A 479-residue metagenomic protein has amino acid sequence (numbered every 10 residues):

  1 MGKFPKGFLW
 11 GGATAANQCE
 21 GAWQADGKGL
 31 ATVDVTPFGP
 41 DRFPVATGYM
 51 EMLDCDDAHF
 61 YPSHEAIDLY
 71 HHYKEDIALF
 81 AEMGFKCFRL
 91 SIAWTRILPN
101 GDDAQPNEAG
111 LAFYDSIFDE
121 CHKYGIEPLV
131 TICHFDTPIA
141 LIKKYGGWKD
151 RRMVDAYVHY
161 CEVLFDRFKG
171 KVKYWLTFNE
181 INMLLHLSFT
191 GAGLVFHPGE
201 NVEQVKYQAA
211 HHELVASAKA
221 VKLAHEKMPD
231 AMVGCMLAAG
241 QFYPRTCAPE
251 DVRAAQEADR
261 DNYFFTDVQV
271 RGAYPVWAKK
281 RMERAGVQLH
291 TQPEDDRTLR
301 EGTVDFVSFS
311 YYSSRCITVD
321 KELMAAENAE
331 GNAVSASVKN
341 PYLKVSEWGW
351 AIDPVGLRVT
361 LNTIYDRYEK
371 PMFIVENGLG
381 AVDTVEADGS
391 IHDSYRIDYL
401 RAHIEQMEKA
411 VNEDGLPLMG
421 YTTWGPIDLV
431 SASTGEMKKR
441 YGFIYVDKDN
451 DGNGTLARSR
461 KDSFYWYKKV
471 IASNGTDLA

Functional and structural regions predicted by a protein language model:
M1-D57, A81, N100-D102, L111-A479: Active-site region of glycoside hydrolase catalytic domains
G7-L9, Y70, C87: A common structural microfeature
A58-H72, K149-R152: Active-site mouth loops of central-metabolism enzymes
S63, Y70, G101-A104, E347: Short, flexible active-site loop motifs that bind/organize anionic cofactors or intermediates
E65, L69-A78, P99, G110: Internal amphipathic alpha-helical repeat/solenoid segments
H72-A93, G302-F306: Catalytic domains of carbohydrate-active enzymes, especially glycoside hydrolases
I92-P106: Glycine-rich, proline-tolerant flexible connector loops at the mouths of alpha/beta enzymes
